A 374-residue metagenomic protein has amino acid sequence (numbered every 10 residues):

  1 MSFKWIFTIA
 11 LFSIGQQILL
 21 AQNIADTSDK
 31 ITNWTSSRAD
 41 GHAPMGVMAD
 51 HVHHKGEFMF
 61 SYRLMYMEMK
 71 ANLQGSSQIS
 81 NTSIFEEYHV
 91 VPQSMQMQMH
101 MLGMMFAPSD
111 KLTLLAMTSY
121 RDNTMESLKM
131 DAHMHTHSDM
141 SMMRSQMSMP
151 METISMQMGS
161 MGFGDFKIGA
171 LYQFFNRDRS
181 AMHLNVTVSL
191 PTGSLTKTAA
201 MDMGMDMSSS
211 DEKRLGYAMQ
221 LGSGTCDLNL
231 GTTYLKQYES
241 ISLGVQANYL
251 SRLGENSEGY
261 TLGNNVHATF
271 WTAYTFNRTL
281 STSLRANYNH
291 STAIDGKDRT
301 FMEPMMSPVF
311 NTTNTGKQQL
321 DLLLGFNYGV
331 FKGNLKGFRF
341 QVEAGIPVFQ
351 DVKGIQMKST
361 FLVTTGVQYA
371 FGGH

Functional and structural regions predicted by a protein language model:
M1-S37, H135-M151, G373-H374: Cleavable N-terminal export/targeting peptides
L20-N81, S194, Y217, G373-H374: Outer-membrane beta-barrel biogenesis signature
A49-H51, Y62, L102-F106, A116 (+8 more regions): Residues on the lipid-exposed face of transmembrane beta-strands in outer-membrane beta-barrel proteins
G56, Q96-H100, E152, S160-F166 (+5 more regions): Residues that define the transmembrane beta-barrel architecture of outer-membrane proteins
F58, K111-L114, I168, D178-S180 (+4 more regions): Repeated loop/turn-to-beta-strand initiation elements of outer-membrane beta-barrel proteins
F58-Y66, A116-Y120, L184-L190, K236 (+3 more regions): Transmembrane beta-barrel strands of outer-membrane/channel proteins
S80-T82, N256-H374: Outer membrane beta-barrel transmembrane domains
S119-L253, S257, V309, T315: Outer-membrane pore/translocation modules
